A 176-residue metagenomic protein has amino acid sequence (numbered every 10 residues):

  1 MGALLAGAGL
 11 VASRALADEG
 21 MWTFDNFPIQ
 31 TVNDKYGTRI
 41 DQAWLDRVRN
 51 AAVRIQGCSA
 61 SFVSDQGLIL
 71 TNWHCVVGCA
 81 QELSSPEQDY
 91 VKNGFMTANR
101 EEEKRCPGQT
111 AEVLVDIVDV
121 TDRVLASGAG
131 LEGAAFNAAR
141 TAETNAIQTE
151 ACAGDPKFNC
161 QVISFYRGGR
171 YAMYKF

Functional and structural regions predicted by a protein language model:
M1-A3: N-terminal export leaders
G7-F176: Terminal presequence/propeptide segments associated with secretion/organelle targeting and zymogen/polyprotein
